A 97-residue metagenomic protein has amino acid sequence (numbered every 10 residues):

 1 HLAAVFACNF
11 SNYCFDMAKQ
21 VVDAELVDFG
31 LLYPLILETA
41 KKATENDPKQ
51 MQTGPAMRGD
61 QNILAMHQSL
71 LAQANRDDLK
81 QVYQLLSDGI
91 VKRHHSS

Functional and structural regions predicted by a protein language model:
H1-D23, L35-T44, P48: Active-site-proximal catalytic alpha-helix in oxidoreductases
V22-L26, H94: Long, hydrophobic, amphipathic alpha-helical segments used as structural scaffolds
G30-S97: NAD(P)-dependent Rossmann-like dehydrogenase/reductase catalytic/cofactor-binding core
